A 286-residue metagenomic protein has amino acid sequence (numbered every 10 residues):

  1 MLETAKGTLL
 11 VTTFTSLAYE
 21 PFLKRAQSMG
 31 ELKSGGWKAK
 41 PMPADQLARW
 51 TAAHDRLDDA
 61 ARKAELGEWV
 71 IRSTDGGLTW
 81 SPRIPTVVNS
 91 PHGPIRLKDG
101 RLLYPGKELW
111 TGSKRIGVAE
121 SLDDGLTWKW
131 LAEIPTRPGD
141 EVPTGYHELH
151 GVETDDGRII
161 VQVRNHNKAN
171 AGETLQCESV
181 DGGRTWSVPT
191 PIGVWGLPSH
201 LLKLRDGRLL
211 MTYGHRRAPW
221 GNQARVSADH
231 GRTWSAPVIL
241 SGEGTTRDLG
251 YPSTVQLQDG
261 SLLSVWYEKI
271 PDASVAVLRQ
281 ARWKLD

Functional and structural regions predicted by a protein language model:
M1-D286: Asp-box/BNR beta-propeller blade signature and adjacent active/binding-site loops in extracellular glycan-interacting
